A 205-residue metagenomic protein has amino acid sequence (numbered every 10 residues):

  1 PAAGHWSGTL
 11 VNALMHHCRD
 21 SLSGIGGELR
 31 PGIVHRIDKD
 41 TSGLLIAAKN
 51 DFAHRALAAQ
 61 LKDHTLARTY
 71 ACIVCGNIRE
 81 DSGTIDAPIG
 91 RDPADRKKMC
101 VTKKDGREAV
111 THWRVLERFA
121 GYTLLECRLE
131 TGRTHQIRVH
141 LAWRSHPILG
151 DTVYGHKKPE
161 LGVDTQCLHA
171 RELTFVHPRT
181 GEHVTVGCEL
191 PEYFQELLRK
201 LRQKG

Functional and structural regions predicted by a protein language model:
P1, A48, M99-C100, L125 (+1 more regions): Thr-Gly-centered strand-to-loop micro-motif
P1-T84, P88-P93, C167, G187-R202: RNA pseudouridine synthases
L14, I46, C72, W113 (+3 more regions): Residue-level signal for inorganic ion chemistry
R36-I37, N77, L116-R118, D151: Residue-level recognition of beta-strand microenvironments
A67-T69, T84, E108-V110, Y122-L124 (+1 more regions): Intrinsic-disorder/low-complexity, polar/charged segments enriched in Ser/Thr/Lys/Arg/Asp/Glu/Gln
V74, H112-V115, I148: Conserved hydrophobic positions within beta-strands
C75, C127-E130: A structural micro-motif recognizing beta-strand termini and the immediately following turn/loop segments
A94, K103-V110, A120, E130 (+2 more regions): Pseudouridine synthases involved in rRNA/tRNA modification
